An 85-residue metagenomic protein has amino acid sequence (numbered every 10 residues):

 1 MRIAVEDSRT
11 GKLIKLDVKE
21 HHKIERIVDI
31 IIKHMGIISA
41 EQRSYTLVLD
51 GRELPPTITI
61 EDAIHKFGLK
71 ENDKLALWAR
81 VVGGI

Functional and structural regions predicted by a protein language model:
M1-I85: Ubiquitin system architectures
